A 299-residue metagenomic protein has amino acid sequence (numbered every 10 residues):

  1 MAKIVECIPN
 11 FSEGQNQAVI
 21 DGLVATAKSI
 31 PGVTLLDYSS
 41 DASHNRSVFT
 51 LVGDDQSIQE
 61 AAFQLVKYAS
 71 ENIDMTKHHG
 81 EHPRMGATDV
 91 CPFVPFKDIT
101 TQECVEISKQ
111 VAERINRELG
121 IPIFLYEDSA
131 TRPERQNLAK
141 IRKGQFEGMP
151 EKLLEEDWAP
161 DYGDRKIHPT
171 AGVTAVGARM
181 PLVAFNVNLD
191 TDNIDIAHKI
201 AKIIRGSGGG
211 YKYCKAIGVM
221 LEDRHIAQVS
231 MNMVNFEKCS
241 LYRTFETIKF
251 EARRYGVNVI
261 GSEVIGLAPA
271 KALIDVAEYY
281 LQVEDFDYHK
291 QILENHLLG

Functional and structural regions predicted by a protein language model:
M1-G299: Long, contiguous binding/interaction regions
